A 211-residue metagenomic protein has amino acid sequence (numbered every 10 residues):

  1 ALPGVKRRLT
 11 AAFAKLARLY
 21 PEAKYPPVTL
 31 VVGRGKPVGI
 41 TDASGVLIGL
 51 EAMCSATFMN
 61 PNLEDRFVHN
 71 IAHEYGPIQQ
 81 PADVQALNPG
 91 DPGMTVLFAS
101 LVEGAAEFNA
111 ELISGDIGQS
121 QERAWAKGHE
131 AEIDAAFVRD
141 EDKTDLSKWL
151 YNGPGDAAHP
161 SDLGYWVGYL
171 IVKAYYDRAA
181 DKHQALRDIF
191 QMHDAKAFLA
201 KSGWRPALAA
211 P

Functional and structural regions predicted by a protein language model:
A1-Q119, R123: Acidic/His-rich structured neighborhood in mature extracellular/periplasmic domains
T29-L30, W125, L186-I189: Beta-strand segments within the central parallel beta-sheet cores of soluble alpha/beta enzyme folds
Q121-F137: Small-residue-rich helix-loop
A135-P211: Pan-zinc metallopeptidase signature
